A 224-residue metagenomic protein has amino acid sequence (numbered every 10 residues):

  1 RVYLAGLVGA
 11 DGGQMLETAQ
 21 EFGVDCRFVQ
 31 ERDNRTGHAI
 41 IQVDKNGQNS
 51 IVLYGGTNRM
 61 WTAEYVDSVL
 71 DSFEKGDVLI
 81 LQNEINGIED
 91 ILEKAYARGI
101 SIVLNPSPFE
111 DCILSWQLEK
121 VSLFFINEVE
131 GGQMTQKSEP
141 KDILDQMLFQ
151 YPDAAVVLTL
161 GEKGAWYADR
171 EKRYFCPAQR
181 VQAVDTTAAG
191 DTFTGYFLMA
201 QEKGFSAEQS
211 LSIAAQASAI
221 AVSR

Functional and structural regions predicted by a protein language model:
R1-H38: Substrate-binding N-lobe of the ribokinase-like
Y3-L7, V103, V157: A structural signal for isolated positions on well-ordered beta-strands in alpha/beta enzyme cores
V29-E31, I41-V78: Conserved phosphate-binding/catalytic loop of the ribokinase/pfkB sugar-kinase fold
H38-Q42, S50, G164-A168: Short beta-strand scaffold segments in enzyme catalytic cores
V52, Q133-M134, A168, A221: Residues that scaffold the ATP/ADP-binding catalytic core of kinase and kinase-like folds
V78-Q146, G164-A165: Conserved beta-alpha-beta core of the PfkB/ribokinase-like small-molecule kinase fold
D111, P140-R224: Conserved phosphate-binding/catalytic region of the ribokinase-like
